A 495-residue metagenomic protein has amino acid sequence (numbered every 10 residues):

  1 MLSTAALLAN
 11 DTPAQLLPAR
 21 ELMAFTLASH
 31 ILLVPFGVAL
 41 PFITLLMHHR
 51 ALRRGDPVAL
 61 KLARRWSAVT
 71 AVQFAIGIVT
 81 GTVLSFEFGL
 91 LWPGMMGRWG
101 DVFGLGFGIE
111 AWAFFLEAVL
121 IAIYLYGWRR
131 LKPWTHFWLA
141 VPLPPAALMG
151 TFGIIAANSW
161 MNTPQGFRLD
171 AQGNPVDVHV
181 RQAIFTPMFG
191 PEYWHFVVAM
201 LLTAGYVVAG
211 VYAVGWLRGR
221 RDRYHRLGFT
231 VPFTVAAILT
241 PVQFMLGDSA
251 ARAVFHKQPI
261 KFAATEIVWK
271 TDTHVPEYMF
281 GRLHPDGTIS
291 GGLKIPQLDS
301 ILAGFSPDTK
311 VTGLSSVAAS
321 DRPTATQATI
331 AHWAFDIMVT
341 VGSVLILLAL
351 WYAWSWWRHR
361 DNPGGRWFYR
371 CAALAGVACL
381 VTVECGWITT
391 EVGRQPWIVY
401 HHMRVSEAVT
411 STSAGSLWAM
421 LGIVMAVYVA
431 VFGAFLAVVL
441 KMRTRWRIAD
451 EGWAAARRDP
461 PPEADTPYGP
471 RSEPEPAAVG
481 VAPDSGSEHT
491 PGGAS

Functional and structural regions predicted by a protein language model:
L2-S495: Polytopic transmembrane helical bundles with strong interfacial aromatic enrichment
